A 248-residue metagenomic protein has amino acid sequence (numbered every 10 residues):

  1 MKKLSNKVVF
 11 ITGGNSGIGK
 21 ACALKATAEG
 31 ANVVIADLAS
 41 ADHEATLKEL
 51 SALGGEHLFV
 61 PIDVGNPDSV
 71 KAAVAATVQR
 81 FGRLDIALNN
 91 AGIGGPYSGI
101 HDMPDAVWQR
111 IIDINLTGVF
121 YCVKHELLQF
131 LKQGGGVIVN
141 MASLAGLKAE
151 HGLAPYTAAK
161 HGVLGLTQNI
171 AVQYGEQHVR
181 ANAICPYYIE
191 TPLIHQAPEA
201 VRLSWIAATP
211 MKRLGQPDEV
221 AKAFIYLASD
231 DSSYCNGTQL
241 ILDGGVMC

Functional and structural regions predicted by a protein language model:
I11, G135, R213-L242, M247: C-terminal substrate-recognition "lid" of short-chain dehydrogenase/reductases
N15-S16: Conserved glycine-rich cofactor-binding loop
S40-A41, P61-A72, D105, D218-E219: The beta1-alpha1 cofactor-binding region of Rossmann-like NAD(H)/NADP(H)-dependent oxidoreductases
S98-I100, P104-I112, I194, W205: Substrate-binding pocket helix/loop in short-chain dehydrogenase/reductase
V123, A159, T167: Active-site helix of classical SDR
S143: Residue(s) in the substrate-gating loop at a strand-loop-helix junction that position the organic substrate next
G175, R180, C235-G237: Short, small/polar-rich loop/turn modules that mediate ligand/substrate recognition or access, typified
